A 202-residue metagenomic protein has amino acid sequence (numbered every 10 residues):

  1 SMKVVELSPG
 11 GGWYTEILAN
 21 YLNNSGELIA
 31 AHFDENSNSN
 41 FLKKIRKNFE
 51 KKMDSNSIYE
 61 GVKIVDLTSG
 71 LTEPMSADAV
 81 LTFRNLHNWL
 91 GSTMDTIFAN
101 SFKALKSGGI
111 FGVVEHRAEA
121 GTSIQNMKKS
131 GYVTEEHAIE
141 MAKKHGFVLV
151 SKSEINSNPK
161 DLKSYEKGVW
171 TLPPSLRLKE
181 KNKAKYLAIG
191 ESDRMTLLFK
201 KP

Functional and structural regions predicted by a protein language model:
M2-G10: Conserved class I S-adenosyl-L-methionine
N20, D95-I110: A short glycine-rich, Lys/Arg-flanked "PGG" loop and its adjoining helix->strand segment in the class I
I29, G108-R117: Conserved beta-strand signature within the Rossmann-like core of class I S-adenosyl-L-methionine
F41-L71: S-adenosyl-L-methionine
L67, N88-S101: A short, conserved alpha-helix within the catalytic core of class I
G70-V80: A short acidic, Gly/Pro-enriched loop at the edge of an enzyme's catalytic core that lines a small-molecule cofactor
I124-K152: Conserved Class I S-adenosyl-L-methionine
L162-P202: Core SAM-dependent methyltransferase catalytic element
